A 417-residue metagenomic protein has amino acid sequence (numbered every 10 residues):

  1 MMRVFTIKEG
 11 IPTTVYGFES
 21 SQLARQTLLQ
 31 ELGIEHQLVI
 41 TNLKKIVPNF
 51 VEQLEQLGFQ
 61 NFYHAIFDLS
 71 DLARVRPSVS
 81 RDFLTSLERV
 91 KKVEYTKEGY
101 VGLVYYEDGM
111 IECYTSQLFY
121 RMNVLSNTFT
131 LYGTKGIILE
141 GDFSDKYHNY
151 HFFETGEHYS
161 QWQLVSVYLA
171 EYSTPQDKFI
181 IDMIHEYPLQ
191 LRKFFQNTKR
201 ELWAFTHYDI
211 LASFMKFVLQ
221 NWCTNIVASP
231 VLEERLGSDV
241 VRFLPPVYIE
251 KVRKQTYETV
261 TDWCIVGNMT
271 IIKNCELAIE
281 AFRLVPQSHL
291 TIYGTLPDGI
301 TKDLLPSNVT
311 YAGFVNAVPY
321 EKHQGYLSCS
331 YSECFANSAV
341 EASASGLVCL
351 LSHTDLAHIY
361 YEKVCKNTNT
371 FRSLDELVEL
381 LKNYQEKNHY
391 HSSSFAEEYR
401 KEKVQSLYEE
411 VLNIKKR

Functional and structural regions predicted by a protein language model:
E201-A212, Q220-K254: Donor nucleotide-sugar binding/catalytic pocket of nucleotide-sugar-dependent glycosyltransferases
K254-K273, I279-R283: Conserved donor-binding/catalytic core segment of Leloir-type glycosyltransferases
V266, H289-T301: Glycosyltransferase donor-sugar binding loop
N268, V364-D375, K382-Q385: Conserved acidic donor-binding segment of nucleotide-sugar-dependent glycosyltransferases
G299-V315: Nucleotide-activated donor-binding/catalytic signature segment of Leloir-type glycosyltransferases, i.e., the conserved
Y331: Aromatic "clamp/platform" in nucleotide-sugar-dependent glycosyltransferases that forms part of the donor/acceptor
V348-S352: Short hydrophobic beta-strand element within catalytic cores of glycosyltransferases and related nucleotide-activated
R372-D375, Q385-R417: A charged, aromatic-enriched C-terminal amphipathic alpha-helix characteristic of glycosyltransferases across folds
